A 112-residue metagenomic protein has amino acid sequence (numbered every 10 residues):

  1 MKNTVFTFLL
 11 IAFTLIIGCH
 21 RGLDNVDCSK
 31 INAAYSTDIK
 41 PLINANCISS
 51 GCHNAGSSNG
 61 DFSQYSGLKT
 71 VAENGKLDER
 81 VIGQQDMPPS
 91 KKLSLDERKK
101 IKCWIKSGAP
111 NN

Functional and structural regions predicted by a protein language model:
M1-C28: Bacterial Sec-dependent N-terminal signal peptides
C19-N112: Aromatic- and Gly/Pro-enriched helix-to-coil junctions and flexible linker segments
